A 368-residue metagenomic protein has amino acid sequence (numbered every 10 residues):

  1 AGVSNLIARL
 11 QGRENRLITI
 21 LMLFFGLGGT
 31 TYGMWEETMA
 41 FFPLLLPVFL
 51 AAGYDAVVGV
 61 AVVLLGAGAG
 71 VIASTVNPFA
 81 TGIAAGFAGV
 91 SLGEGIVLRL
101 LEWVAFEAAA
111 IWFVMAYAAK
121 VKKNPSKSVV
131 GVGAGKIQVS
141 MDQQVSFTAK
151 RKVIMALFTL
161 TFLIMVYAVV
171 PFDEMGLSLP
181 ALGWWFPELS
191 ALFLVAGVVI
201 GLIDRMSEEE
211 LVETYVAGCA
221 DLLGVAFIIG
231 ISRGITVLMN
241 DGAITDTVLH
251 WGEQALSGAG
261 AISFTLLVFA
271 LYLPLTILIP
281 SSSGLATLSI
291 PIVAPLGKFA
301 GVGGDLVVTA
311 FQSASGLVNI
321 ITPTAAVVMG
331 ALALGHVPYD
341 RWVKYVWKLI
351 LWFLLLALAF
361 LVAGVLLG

Functional and structural regions predicted by a protein language model:
A1, N5-L6, L182-T247: Core transmembrane alpha-helical segments of multi-pass membrane transporters/permeases
V3, E36-V48, P78-F87, L249 (+2 more regions): Re-entrant/interfacial helical elements at transmembrane boundaries that shape and gate the permeation pathway
I7-I20, A52-V58, K152, F186-S190 (+4 more regions): Membrane-interfacial loop-to-helix junctions in multi-pass transporters
R13-L44, I229-M239, A255-P295, F299: Hydrophobic alpha-helical transmembrane segments of multi-pass integral membrane proteins, predominantly secondary
E14-G29, Y54-I72, V104, A261-T276 (+1 more regions): Alpha-helical transmembrane segments of multi-pass membrane proteins
M34-W35, M39-A40, Y54-V90, E94-K136: Transmembrane-helix bundle segments that line or gate the permeation/cavity pathway in multi-pass membrane proteins
V97-T214, P338, K344, V365-G368: Long, contiguous bundles of hydrophobic transmembrane helices that form the permeation core of multi-pass
C219, A333-W352: Interfacial loop-to-transmembrane junctions
